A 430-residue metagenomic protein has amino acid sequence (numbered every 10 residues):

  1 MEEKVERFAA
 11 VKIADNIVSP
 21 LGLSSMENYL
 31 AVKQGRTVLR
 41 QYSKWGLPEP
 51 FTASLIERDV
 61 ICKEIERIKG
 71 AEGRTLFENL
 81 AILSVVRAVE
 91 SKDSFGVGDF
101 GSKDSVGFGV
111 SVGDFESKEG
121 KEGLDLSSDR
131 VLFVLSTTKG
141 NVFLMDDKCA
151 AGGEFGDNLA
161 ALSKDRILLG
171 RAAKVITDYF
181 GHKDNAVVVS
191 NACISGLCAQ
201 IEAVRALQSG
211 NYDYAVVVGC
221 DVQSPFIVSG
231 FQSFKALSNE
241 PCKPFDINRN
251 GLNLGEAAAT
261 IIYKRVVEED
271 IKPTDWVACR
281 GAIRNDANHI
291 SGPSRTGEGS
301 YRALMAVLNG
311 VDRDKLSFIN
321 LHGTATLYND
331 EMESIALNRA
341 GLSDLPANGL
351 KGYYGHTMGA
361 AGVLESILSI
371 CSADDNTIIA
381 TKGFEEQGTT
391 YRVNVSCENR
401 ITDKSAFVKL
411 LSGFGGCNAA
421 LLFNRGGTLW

Functional and structural regions predicted by a protein language model:
M1-F108, V112-D184, S224, S233-N253 (+3 more regions): Conserved "HGTGT" condensation-loop signature of ketosynthase/thiolase-family condensing enzymes that catalyze
V188-A192: Short beta->alpha junction loops
G196: Short conserved active-site loop signatures built around small residues
A199: Active-site histidine-anchored catalytic micro-motif
V204-Q208: Non-catalytic positions within long, well-ordered alpha-helices that form the structural scaffold/packing of enzyme
Y212-D213, S317: Short acidic/polar active-site loop segments enriched in Thr and Asp
D213-Y214, A406: Short acidic donor-binding loop at the edge of a beta-strand
